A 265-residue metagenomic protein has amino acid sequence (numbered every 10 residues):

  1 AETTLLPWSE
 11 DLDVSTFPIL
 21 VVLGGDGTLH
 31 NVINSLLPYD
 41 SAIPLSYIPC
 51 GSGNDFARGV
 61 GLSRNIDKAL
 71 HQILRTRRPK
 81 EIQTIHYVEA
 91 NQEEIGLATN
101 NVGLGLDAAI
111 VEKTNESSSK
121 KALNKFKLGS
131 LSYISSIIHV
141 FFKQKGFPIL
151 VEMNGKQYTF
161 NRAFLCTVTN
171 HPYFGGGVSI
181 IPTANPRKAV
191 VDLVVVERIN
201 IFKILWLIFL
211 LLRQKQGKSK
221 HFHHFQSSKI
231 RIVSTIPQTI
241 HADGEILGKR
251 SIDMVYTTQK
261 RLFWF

Functional and structural regions predicted by a protein language model:
A1-L23, T28-S35, Y39, D67-L70: ATP/NTP phosphate-donor binding region
G25-T28, C50-G53, L104, H171-P172: Short glycine-rich anion-binding loops that position phosphate/pyrophosphate groups of nucleotides and phosphorylated
L29-H30, D107, K249: Short, well-ordered alpha-helical microsegments
N31-N34, A57-R58, A109, G177-V178 (+2 more regions): Short glycine-/acidic-enriched loop or helix-start segments at secondary-structure transitions that form or flank
Y39-S46, G51-N161: Catalytic core of DAGKc-family lipid kinases
G103, D107, L165-I180, I246: Glycine-rich phosphate/pyrophosphate-binding beta-alpha loops
M153, F160, S179-I180, N185-F265: ATP/nucleoside-binding phosphotransfer catalytic cores, i.e., glycine-rich phosphate-binding loops
